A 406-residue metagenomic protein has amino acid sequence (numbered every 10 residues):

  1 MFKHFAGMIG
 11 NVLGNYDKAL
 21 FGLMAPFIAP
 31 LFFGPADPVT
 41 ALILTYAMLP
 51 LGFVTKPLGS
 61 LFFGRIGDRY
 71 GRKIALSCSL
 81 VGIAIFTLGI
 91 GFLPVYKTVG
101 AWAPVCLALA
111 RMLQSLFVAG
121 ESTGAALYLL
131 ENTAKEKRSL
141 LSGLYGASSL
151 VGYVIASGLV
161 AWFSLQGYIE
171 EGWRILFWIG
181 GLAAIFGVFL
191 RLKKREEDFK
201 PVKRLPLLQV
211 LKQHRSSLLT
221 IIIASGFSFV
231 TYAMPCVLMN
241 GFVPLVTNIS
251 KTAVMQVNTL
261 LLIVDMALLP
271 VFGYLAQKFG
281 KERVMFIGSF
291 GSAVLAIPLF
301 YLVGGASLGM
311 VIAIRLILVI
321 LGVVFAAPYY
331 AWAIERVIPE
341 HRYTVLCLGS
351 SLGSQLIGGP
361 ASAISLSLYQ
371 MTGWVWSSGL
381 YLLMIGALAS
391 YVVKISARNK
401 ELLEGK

Functional and structural regions predicted by a protein language model:
G22, S216-D265, G358-A361: Extracytoplasmic gate region of multi-pass secondary transporters
L58-R72, L269-K281: Helix-to-loop junctions at the C-terminal end of transmembrane segments in multipass secondary transporters
R69-V81, K278-S289: Cytoplasmic membrane-interface "Motif A"-like loop-to-helix N-cap segments of 12-TM Major Facilitator Superfamily
V81-V99, G291-G305: C-terminal ends and interior cores of transmembrane alpha-helices in multi-pass membrane transporters/permeases
P104, A108-A147: Cytoplasmic helix-loop-helix junction between adjacent transmembrane helices in 12-TM secondary transporters
F117, S139-A161, A183, C347-A361: Glycine-rich segments within core transmembrane alpha-helices of 12-TM secondary carriers
G187-K194, L383-K406: Multi-pass alpha-helical transporter architecture, strongest for 12-TM Major Facilitator/SLC carriers used
E282-P328: C-terminal transmembrane helical hairpin of 12-TM major facilitator-type secondary transporters
